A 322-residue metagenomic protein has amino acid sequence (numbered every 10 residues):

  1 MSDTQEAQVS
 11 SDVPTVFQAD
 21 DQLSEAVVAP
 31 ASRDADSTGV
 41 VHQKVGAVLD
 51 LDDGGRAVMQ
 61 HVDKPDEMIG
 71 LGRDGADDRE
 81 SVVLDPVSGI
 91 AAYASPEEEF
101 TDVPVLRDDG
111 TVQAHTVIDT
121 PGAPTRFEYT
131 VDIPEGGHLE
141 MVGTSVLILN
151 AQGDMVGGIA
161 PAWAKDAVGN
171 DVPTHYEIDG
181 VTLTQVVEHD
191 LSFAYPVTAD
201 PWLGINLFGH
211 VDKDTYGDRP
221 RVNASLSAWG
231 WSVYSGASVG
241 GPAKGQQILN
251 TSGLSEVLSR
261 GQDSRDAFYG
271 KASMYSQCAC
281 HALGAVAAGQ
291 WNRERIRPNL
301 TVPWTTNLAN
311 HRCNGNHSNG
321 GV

Functional and structural regions predicted by a protein language model:
S2-G204: Residues that cap or anchor secondary-structure elements
S10, P14, D20, S24 (+6 more regions): Generic detector of well-ordered alpha-helical segments enriched in charged/polar residues, highlighting helical
G54-R56, V142-T144, A194, Y234-C278 (+1 more regions): Extracellular/secreted glycoprotein ectodomains characterized by long, lumenal stretches of O-glycosylated
D63, G75, A228, G284-V286: Short glycine-rich, polar/acidic loop-and-turn segments at beta strand-coil junctions
V112, P121, D212-R221, S225 (+4 more regions): Intrinsically disordered, low-complexity prosegments and terminal tails associated with secretory/extracytoplasmic
A164, G230-S232, N292, T305: Short linear interaction motif-like sites in intrinsically disordered regions of transcription factors
P201-L249: Short, surface-exposed binding/anchoring microloops in extracellular/periplasmic proteins
V257-V322: Extracytosolic low-complexity repeat regions of secreted or lipid-anchored proteins
